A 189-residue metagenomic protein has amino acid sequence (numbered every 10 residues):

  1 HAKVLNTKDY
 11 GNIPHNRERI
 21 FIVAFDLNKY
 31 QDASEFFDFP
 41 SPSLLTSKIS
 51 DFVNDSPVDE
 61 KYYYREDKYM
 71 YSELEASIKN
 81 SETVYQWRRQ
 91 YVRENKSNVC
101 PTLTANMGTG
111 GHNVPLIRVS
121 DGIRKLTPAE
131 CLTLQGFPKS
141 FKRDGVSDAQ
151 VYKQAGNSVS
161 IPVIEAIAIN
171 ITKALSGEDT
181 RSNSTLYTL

Functional and structural regions predicted by a protein language model:
H1-T102: Class I S-adenosyl-L-methionine
R65-L189: C-terminal target-recognition/interaction regions appended to catalytic cores
